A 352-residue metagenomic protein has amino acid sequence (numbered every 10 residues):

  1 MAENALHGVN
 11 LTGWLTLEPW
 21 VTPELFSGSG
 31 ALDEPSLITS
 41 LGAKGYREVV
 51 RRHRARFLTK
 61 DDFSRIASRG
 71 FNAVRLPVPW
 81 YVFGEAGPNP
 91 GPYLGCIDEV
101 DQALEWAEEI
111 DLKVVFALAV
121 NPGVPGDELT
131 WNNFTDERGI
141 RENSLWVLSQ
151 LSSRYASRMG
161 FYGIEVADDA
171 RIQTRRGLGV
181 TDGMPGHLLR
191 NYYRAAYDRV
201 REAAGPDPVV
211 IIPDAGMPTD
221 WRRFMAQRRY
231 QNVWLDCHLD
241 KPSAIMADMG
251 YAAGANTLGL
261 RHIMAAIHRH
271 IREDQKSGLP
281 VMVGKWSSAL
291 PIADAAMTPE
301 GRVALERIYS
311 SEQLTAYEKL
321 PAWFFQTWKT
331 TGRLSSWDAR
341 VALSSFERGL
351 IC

Functional and structural regions predicted by a protein language model:
M1-F71: N-terminal carbohydrate-binding accessory modules
A5-L11, V74-L76, V114-L118, Y162-I164 (+4 more regions): Hydrophobic faces of well-ordered beta-strands that scaffold small-molecule active sites in alpha/beta enzyme cores
P19-L32, P90-G95, G123-E142, Y230-N232 (+1 more regions): Aromatic- and acidic-residue-enriched segments that line the glycan-binding/catalytic groove of carbohydrate-active
R47-V74, G84, P88-N121, L129-I164 (+1 more regions): An active-site-proximal structural segment forming one wall of the substrate-binding cleft that immediately precedes
P77-W80, A119-G123, G216, F324-G332: Short, solvent-exposed turn/loop segments enriched in Gly/Ser/Thr/Pro and often Arg
V82-A86, F116-A117, P122-E128, I172-R176 (+2 more regions): Short acidic/His/Gly/Ser-rich catalytic and metal-binding motifs that mark active-site loops of diverse hydrolases
W146, S153-A156, G160-F161, A167-L314 (+1 more regions): Extracellular glycoside hydrolase catalytic/binding regions
T298-C352: Aromatic-rich peripheral "rim/lid" segments of glycoside hydrolase catalytic domains that contact and position glycan
